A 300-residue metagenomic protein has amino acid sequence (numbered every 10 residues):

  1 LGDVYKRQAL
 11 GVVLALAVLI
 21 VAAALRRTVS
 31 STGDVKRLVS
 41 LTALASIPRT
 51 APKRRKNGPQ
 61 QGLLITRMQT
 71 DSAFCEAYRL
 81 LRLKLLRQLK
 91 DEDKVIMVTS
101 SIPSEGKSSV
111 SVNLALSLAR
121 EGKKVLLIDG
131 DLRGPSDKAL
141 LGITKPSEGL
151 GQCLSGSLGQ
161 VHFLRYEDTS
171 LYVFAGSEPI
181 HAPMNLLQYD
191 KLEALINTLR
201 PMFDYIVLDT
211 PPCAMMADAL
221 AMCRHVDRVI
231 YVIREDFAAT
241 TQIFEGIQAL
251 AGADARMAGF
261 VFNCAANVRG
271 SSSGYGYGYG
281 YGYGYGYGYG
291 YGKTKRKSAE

Functional and structural regions predicted by a protein language model:
L1-Y5: Short, small-residue-biased leader/transition segments that mark boundaries at the very start of proteins
L10-K124, G130-L150, H181-M184, N197 (+1 more regions): Short boundary/hinge segments that flank catalytic cores
V95-M97, L126, L171-V173, Y205-V207: Residue-level preference for the first positions of well-ordered beta-strands
S108, D129, D209, D227: Conserved G/P- and acidic residue-centered "switch" motifs that form tight phosphate/ATP-binding loops in soluble
L154-P179: Nucleotide-state-sensitive switch-loop elements of NTP-binding domains
F174-A182, L192-A217: Switch II (G3) loop of P-loop NTPases
Y205, R228-Y231, G259: Well-ordered beta-strand positions
D218-E235: Inter-motif core of Ras-like GTPase G domains
